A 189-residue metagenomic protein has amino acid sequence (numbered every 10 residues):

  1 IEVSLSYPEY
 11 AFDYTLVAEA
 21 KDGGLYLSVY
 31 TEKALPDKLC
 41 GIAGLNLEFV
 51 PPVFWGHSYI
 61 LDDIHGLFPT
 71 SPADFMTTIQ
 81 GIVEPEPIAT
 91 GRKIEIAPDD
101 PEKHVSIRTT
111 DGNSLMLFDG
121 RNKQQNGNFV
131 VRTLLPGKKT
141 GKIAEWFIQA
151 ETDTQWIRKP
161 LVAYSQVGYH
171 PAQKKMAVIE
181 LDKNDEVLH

Functional and structural regions predicted by a protein language model:
I1-A34: Extended, loop-rich substrate-binding clefts of extracytoplasmic carbohydrate-active enzymes
Y7-E9, T31-L35, F49, L135 (+2 more regions): Short, flexible loop/turn elements at secondary-structure junctions
A11-L16, N128-L135, V162-A163: Short structured motifs
Y26-Y30, N46, E145-F147: Residues within well-ordered beta-strands of beta-sheet-rich folds
Y30-H104: Polysaccharide-binding surfaces and accessory modules of carbohydrate-active proteins
G81, W156-L161: Glycan-recognition and catalytic cores of secretory/periplasmic carbohydrate-active enzymes
I88-W156: Beta-strand-rich recognition/accessory modules
K159-L188: Contiguous beta-strand segments within globular domains
